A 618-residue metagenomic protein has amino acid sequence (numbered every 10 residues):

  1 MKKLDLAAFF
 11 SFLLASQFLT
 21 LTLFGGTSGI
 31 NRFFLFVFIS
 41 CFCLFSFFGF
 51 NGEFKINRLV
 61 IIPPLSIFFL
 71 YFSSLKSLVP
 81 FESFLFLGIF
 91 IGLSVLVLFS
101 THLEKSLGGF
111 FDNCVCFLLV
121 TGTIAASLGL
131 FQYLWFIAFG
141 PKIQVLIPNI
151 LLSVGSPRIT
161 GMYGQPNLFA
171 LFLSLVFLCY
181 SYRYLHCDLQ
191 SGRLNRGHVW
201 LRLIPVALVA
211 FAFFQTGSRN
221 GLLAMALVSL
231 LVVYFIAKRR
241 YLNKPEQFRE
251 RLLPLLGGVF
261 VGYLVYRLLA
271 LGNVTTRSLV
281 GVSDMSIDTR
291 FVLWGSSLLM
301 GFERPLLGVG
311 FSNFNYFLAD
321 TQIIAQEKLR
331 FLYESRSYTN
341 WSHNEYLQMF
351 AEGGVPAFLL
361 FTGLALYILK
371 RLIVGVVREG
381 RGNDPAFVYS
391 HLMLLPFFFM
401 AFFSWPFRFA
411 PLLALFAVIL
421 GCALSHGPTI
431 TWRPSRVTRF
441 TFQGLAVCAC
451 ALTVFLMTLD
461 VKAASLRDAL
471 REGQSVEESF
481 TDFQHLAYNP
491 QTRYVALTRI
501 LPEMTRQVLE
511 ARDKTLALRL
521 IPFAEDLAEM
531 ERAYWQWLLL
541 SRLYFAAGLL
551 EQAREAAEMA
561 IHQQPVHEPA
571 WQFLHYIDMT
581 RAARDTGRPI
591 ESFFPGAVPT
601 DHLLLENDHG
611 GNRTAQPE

Functional and structural regions predicted by a protein language model:
M1-V120, P141, R183-L203, V233-L253 (+6 more regions): Transmembrane signal-anchor hairpin modules in multi-pass inner-membrane enzymes, especially those that act on
A8-T22, R32-S46, I67-S74, F86-F99 (+8 more regions): Alpha-helical transmembrane segments of multi-pass inner-membrane proteins
L59, Q165-F169, S297, S342-H343: Membrane-interface coil-to-helix junctions
S127-F136, F211-T216, G221, V232-I287 (+5 more regions): A membrane-periplasm/extracellular boundary helix in multi-pass inner-membrane enzymes that assemble envelope glycans
I137-T160, V280, D284-I287, M300 (+1 more regions): Interfacial juxtamembrane loops and adjacent helix segments that form the catalytic/substrate-binding surfaces
V292-G295, L299, Y316, Q348 (+3 more regions): Solvent-exposed, polar/charged alpha-helical surfaces in well-ordered, non-transmembrane soluble domains, broadly
T362-R467, E472-V476: Long, contiguous interaction/recruitment modules in multidomain scaffold/adaptor proteins
